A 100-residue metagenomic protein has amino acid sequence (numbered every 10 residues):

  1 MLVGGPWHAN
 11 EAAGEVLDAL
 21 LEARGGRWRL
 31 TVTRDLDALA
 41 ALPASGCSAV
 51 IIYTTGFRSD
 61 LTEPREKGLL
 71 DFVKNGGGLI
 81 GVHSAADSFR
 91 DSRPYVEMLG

Functional and structural regions predicted by a protein language model:
M1-C47: Aromatic-Pro/Gly-enriched surface loop or interdomain linker that acts as a lid/target-recognition segment
M1-L2, R29-V32, S48-Y53, V73 (+1 more regions): Structural recognition of the beta-strand scaffold that forms the well-ordered cores of secreted hydrolase catalytic
A13-L17, Y53, R65-G68, D91: Stable alpha-helical elements in mature extracytoplasmic
A19-R27, Y53, F72-N75, M98: Structured segments of extracytoplasmic/periplasmic soluble domains in secreted or envelope-associated proteins
G46-A49, L99: Short, well-ordered alpha-helix to beta-strand connector turns
G56: Flexible, active-site-proximal loop/turn residues at the rims of small-molecule/cofactor binding pockets and catalytic
S59-G100: A glycine-rich, often tryptophan-bearing local segment used as a flexible ligand/cofactor-contacting loop or short
